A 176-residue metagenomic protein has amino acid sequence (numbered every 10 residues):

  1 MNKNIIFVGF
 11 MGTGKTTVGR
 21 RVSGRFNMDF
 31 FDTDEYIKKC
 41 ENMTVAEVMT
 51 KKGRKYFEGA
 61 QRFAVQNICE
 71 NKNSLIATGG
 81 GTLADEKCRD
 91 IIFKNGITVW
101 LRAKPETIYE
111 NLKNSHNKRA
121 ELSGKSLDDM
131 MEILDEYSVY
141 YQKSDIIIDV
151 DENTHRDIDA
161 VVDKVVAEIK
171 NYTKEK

Functional and structural regions predicted by a protein language model:
F7: Hydrophobic anchor at the beta1->P-loop junction of P-loop NTPases
F10: P-loop (Walker A) phosphate-binding loop of NTP-binding proteins
T13: ATP-binding Walker
T16: Walker A/P-loop
R21, R25, D135-K176: NTP-dependent small-molecule kinase module
D32-T82, E86-F93, K118: ATP-dependent small-molecule kinase phosphotransfer cores that center on conserved nucleotide phosphate-binding segments
G80-T82, K104-E106, N153-T154: Short glycine-rich anion-binding loops that position phosphate/pyrophosphate groups of nucleotides and phosphorylated
K94-S138: A glycine- and Lys/Arg-enriched "phosphate-lid" helix/loop adjacent to the NTP-binding pocket of small-molecule kinases
